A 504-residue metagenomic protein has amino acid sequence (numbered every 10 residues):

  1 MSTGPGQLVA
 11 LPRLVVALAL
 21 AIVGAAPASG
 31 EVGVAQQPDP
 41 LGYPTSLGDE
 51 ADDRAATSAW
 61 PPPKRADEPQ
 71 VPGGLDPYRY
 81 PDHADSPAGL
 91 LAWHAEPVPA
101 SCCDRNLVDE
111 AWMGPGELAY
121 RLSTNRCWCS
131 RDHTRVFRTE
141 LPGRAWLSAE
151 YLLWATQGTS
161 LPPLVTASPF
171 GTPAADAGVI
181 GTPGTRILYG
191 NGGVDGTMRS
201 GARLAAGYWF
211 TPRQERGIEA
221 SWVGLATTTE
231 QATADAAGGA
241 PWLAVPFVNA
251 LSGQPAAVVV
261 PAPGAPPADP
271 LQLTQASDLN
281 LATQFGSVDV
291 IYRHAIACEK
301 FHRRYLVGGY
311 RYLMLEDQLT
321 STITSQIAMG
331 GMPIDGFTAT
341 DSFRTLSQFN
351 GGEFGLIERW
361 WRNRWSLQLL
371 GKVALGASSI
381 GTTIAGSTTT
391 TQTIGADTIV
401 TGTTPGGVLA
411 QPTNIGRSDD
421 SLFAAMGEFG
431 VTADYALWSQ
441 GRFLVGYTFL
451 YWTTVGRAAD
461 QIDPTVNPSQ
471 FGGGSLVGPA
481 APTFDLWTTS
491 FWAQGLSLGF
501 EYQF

Functional and structural regions predicted by a protein language model:
M1-R131: Cleavable N-terminal export/targeting peptides
S2-G4, I22, A28-E31, P40 (+19 more regions): Intrinsically disordered, low-complexity segments enriched in small/polar residues
Q7-V9, P27, G33-Q36, T45 (+19 more regions): Polar low-complexity intrinsically disordered regions enriched in Ser/Thr and small residues
D76, D82-P162, T185-A236, A256 (+4 more regions): Outer-membrane beta-barrel transmembrane strands
V165-I187, A240-P270, T322-S342, T383-R417 (+1 more regions): Solvent-exposed loop segments that connect transmembrane elements
